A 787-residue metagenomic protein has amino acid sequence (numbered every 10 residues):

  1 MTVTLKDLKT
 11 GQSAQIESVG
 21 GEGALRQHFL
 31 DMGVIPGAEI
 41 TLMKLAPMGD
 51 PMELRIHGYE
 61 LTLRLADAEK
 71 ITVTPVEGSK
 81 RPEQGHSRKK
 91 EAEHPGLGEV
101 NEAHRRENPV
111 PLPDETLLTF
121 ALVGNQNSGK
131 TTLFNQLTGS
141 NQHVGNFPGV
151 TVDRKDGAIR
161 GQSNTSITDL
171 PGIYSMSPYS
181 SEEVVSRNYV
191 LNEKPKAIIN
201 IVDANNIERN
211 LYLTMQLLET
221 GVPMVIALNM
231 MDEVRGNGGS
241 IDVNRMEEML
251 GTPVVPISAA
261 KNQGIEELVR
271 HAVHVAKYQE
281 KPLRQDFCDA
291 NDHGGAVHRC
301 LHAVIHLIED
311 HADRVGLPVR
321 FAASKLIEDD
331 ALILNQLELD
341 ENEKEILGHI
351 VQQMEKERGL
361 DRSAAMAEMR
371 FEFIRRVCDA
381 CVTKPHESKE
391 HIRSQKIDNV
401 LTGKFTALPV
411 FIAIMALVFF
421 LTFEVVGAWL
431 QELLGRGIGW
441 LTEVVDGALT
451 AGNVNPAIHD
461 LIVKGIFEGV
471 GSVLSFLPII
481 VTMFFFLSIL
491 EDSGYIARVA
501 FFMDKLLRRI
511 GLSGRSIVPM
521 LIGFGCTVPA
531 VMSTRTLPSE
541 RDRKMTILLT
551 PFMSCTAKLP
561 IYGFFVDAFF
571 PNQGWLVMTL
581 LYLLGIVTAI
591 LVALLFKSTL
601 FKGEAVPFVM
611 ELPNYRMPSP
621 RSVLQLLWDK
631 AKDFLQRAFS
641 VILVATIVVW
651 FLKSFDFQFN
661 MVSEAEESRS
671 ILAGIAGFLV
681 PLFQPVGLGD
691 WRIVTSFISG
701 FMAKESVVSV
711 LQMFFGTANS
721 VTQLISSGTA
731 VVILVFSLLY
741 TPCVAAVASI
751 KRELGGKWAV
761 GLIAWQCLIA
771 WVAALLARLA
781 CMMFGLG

Functional and structural regions predicted by a protein language model:
P95-S175: Conserved G1/Walker A P-loop phosphate-binding module
Q162, R187-V254, I561: Conserved C-terminal guanine-recognition region of P-loop GTPase G domains, centered on the G4
V225, R235-E387: Alpha-helical transmembrane helix bundles of large polytopic membrane transport and channel proteins
E357, A364-E368, K384, V425-I466 (+4 more regions): Extended, low-charge hydrophobic alpha-helical regions
L401-F501: Core alpha-helical transmembrane segments of integral membrane proteins
V410-L421, M483-S488, V566-D567, L581-L595 (+3 more regions): Hydrophobic core segments of alpha-helical transmembrane domains in multi-pass membrane transport and ion-translocation
R436, W440-V444, A497-T527, K602-L626: Juxtamembrane inter-helical linkers in multi-pass membrane proteins
F552, T556-T579, A745-G755, L776-G787: Transmembrane helix-loop junctions at the membrane interface of multipass transporters and ion channels
